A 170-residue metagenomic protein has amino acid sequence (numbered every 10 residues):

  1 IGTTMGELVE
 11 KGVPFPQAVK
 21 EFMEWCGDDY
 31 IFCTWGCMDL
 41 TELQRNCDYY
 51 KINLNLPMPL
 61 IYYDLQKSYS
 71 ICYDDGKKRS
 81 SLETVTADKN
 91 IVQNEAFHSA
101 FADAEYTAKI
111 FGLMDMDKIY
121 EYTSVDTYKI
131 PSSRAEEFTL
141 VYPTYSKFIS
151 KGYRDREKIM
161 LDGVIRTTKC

Functional and structural regions predicted by a protein language model:
I1, M5-L8, S68-A104: Active-site-proximal helix-loop-helix substrate-binding element of RNase H-like nuclease domains
I1-Q44: Conserved non-catalytic scaffold segment of RNase H-like nuclease domains
D39, D64, D103: Acidic active-site catalytic centers that drive phospho-/nucleotidyl reactions and related ester hydrolyses
T41-L60: Substrate-recognition/cap helix-loop segment adjacent to the acidic, metal-dependent catalytic center of Asp-based
L56-S70: Histidine/lysine/aspartate-rich catalytic loop segments that bind and position anionic ligands
Y106-F111: Active-site-proximal alpha-helical segments within enzyme catalytic domains
L113-C170: Acidic two-metal-ion nuclease catalytic site recognized across multiple nuclease folds, prominently DnaQ/RNase D-T
